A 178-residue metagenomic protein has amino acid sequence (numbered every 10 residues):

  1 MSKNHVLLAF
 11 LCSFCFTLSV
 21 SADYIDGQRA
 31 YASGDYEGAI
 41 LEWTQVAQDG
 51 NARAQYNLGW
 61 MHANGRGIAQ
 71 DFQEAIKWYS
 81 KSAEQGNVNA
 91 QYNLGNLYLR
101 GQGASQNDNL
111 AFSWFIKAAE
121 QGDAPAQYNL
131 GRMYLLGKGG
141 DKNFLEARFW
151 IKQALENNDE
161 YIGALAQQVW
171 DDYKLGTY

Functional and structural regions predicted by a protein language model:
M1-L7: Bacterial N-terminal signal peptides that target proteins for export
A9-T17: Bacterial N-terminal signal peptides
D23-A30, E42, V46, N57-N64 (+3 more regions): Hydrophobic face of amphipathic alpha-helices that form TPR/SEL1-like repeat modules and related alpha-solenoid
D26, E146-R148, K152-Y178: Terminal, low-structured helical/coil segments at or just beyond the last alpha-helical repeat
A30, G34-D35, Q48-N51, N64-R66 (+8 more regions): Short helix-capping/linker turns of helical repeat alpha-solenoids
